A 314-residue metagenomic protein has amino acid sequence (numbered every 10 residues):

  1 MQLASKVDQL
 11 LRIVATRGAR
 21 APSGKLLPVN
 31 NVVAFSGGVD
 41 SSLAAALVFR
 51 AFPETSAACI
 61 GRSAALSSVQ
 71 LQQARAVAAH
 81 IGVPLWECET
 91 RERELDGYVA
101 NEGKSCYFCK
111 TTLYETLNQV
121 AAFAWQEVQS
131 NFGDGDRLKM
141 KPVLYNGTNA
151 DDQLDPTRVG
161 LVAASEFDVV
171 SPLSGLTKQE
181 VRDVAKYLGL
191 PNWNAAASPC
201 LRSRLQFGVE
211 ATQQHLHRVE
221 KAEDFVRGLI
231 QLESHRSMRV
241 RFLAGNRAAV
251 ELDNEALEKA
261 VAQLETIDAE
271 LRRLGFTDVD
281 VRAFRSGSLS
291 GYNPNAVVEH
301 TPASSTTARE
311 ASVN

Functional and structural regions predicted by a protein language model:
Q2-Y187, A248, T266-F276, A283-S288 (+2 more regions): ATP-dependent adenylation/nucleotidyltransferase module used to activate substrates
A57-A58, F242-N254: Short, aliphatic-rich beta-strand segments
S63, E255-A256: Short, glycine/serine-rich, charged loops/turns that create anion-binding and catalytic segments at active sites
Q129-F132, L232-R241, D278-R282: Flexible, glycine/charged-enriched surface loops at secondary-structure junctions
A164, S171-R239: Mid-to-C-terminal catalytic subdomains of enzymes that bind/position adenosyl phosphate moieties or nucleic-acid
L201-R202, F242-L243, S286: A glycine-rich phosphate-binding loop feature that marks nucleotide/adenosyl-phosphate handling sites
V209-L216, E258, S290-V297: Short glycine/threonine-rich loop-to-helix capping motif typified by GTGT followed within a few residues by an Asp-Pro
A256-T266: Short, conserved charged micro-motifs
